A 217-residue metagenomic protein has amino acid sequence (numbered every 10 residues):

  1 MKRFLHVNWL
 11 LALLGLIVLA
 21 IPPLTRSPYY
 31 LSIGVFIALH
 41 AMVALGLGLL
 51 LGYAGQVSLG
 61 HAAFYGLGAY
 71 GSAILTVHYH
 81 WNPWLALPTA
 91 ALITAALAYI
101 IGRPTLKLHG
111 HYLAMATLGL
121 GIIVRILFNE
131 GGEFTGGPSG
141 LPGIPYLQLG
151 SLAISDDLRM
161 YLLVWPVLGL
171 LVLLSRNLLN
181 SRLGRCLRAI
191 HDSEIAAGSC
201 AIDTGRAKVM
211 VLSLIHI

Functional and structural regions predicted by a protein language model:
M1-I215: Transmembrane alpha-helices and adjacent helix-loop boundaries
